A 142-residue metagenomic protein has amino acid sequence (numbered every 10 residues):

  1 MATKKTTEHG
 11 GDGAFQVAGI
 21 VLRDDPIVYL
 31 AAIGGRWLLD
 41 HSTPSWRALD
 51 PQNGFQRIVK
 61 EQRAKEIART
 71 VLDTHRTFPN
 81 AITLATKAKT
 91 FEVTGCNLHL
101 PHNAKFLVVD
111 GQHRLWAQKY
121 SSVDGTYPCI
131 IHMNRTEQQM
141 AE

Functional and structural regions predicted by a protein language model:
M1-L107, H113-Q139: Short alpha-helix boundary/capping and kink motifs at helix termini
